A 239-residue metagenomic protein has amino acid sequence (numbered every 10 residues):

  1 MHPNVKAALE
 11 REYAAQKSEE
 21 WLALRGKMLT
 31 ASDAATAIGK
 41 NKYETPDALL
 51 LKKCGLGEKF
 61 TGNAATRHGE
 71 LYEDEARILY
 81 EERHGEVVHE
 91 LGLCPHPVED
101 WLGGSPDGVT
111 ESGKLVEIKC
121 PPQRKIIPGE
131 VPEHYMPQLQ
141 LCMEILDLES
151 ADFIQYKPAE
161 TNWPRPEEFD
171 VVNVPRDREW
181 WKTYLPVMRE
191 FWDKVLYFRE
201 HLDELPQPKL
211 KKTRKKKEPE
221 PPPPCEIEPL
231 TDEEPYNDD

Functional and structural regions predicted by a protein language model:
M1-L71, E75, P206-D239: Charged, glycine-rich intrinsically disordered N-terminal tails and low-complexity linkers that flank
E82-P106, T110-L202: Nucleic-acid nuclease catalytic cores
